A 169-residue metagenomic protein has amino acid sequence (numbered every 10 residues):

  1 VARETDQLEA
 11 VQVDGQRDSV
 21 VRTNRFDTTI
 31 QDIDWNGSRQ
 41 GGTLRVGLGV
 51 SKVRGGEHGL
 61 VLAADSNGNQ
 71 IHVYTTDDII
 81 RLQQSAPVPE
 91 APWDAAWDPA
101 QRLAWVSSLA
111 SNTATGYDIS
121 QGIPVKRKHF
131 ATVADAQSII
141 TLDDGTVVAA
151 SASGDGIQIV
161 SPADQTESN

Functional and structural regions predicted by a protein language model:
V1-N169: Predominantly soluble domains enriched in secretory-pathway, periplasmic, or organellar proteins
